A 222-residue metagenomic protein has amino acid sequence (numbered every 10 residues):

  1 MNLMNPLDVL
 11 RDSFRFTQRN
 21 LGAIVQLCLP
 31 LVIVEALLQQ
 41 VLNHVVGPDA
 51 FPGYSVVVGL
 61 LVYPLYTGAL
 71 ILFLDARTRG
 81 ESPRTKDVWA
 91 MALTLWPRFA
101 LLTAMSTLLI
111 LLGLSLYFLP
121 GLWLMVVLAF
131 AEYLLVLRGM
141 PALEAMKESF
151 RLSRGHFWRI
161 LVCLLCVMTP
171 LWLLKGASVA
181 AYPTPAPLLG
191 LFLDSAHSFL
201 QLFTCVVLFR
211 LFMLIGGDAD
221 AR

Functional and structural regions predicted by a protein language model:
M1-R222: Hydrophobic alpha-helical membrane segments
